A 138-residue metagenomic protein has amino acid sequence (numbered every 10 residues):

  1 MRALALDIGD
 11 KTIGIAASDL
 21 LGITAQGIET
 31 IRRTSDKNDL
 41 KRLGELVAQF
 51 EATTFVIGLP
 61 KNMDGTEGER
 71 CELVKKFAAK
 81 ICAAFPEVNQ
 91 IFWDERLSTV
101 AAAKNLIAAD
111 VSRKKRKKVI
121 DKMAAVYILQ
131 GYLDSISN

Functional and structural regions predicted by a protein language model:
M1-L4, K11-N138: Phosphate- and other anionic-substrate recognition elements at nucleic-acid/protein interfaces
